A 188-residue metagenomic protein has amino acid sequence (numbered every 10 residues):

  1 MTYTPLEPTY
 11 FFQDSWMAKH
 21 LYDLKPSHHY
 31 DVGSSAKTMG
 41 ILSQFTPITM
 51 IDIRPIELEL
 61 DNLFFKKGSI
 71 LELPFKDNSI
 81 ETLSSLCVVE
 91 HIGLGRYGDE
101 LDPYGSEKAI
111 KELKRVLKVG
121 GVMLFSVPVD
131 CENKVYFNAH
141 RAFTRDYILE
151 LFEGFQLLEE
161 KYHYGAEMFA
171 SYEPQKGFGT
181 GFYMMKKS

Functional and structural regions predicted by a protein language model:
M1-K25: Class I SAM-dependent methyltransferase Rossmann-like catalytic core, especially the SAM/SAH-binding loop
D23, H28-L73: Class I SAM-dependent methyltransferase SAM/SAH-binding core
L71-L83: A short acidic, Gly/Pro-enriched loop at the edge of an enzyme's catalytic core that lines a small-molecule cofactor
S84, V89, G93: A conserved beta-strand element that flanks and buttresses the S-adenosyl-L-methionine
L101-V122: A short glycine-rich, Lys/Arg-flanked "PGG" loop and its adjoining helix->strand segment in the class I
P103-Y104, F125, D130-Y147: Acceptor-substrate binding/catalytic loop of class I
K111, A139-Y162, F178-F182: Short alpha-helix
M168-S188: Core SAM-dependent methyltransferase catalytic element
